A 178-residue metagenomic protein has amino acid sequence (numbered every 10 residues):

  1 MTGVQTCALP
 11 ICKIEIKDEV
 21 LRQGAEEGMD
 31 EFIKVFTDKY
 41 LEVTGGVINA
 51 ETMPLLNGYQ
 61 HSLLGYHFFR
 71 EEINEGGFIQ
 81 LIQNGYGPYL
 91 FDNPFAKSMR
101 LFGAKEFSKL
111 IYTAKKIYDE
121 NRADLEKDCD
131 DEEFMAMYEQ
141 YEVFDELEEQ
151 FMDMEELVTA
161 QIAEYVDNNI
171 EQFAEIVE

Functional and structural regions predicted by a protein language model:
M1, N93-P94: Short alpha-helical segments and helix-capping/turn motifs at coil-helix boundaries
M1-L9: Short, small-residue-biased leader/transition segments that mark boundaries at the very start of proteins
P10-E75, I79, Q83-F91, S98-E178: Extended, alpha-helix-rich binding/interface surfaces that flank or overlap catalytic cores and mediate recognition
